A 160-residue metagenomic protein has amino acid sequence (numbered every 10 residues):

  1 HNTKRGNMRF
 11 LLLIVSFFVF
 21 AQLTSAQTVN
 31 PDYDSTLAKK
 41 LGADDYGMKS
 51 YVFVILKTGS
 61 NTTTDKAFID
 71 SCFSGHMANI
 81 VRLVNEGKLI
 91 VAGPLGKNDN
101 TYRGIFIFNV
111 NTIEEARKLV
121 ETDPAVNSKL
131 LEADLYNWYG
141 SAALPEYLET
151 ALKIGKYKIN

Functional and structural regions predicted by a protein language model:
H1-V29: Bacterial Sec-dependent N-terminal signal peptides
Q27-N160: Conserved, structured core segments of small domains
